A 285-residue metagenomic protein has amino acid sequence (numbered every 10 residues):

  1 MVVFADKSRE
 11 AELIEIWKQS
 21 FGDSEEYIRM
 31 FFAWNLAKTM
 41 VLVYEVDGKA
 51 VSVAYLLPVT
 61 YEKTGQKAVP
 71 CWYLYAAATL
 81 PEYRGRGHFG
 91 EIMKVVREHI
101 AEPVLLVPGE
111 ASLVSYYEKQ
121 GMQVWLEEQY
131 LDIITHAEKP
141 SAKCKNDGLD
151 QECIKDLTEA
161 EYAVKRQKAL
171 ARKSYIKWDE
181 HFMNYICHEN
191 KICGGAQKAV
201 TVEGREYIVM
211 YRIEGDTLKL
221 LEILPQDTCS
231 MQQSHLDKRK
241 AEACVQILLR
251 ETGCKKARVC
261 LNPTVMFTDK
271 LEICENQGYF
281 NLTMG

Functional and structural regions predicted by a protein language model:
M1-S52, L56, V69, Y73 (+1 more regions): Short amphipathic alpha-helix that is part of the acyltransferase structural core
V43, K49-V59, C71-Y73, A78 (+2 more regions): Conserved beta-strand in the GNAT
A68-P81, D216-S234: Conserved acetyl-CoA binding element of GNAT-fold acetyltransferases
T79-P81, G85-E98, S230-L249: Conserved acetyl-CoA-binding loop-helix of GNAT-fold acetyltransferases
M93, H99-E110, T252-N262: Conserved GNAT acetyl-CoA-binding A-motif
Y116-M122, T268: Conserved active-site tyrosine of GNAT-family acetyltransferases
Q123-I223: Amide-forming acyltransferase catalytic core, primarily the GNAT-like/NAT-type and related acyltransferase folds
V259-G285: C-terminal functional modules
